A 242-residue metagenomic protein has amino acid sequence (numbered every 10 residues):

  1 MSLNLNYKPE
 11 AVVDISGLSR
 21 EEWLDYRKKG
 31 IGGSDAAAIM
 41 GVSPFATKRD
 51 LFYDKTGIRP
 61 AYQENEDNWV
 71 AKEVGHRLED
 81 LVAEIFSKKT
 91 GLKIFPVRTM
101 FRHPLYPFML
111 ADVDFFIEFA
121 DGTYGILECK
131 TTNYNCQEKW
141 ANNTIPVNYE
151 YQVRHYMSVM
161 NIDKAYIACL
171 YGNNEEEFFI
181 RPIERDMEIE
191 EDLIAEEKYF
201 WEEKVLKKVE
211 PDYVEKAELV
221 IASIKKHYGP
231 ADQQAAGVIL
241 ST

Functional and structural regions predicted by a protein language model:
M1-R77: Charged, glycine-rich intrinsically disordered N-terminal tails and low-complexity linkers that flank
G17, E21-K29, K93, Y151 (+3 more regions): Polar/charged alpha-helical tracts
W23-G33, E177-R185, Y228-G229: Short, exposed beta-strand "edge-strand" segments with a Pro/Gly-rich flavor and a Y/T-containing core
R49, A83, V153: Generic structural marker for isolated residues within well-ordered, non-membrane alpha-helices of soluble domains
K72, K89-V113, I117-V205: Nucleic-acid nuclease catalytic cores
G75-K93: Signature of the catalytic double-stranded beta-helix
E188-T242: Short, charged, low-complexity amphipathic alpha-helix
